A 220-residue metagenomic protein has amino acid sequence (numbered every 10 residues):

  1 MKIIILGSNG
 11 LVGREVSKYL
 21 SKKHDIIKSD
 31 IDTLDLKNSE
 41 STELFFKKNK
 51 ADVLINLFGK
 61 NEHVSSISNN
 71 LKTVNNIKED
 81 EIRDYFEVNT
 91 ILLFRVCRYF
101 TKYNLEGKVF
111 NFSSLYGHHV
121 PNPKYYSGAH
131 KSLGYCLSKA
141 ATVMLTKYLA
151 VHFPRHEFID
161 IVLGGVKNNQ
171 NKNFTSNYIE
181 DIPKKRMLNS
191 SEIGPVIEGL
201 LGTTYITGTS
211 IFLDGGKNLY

Functional and structural regions predicted by a protein language model:
L6-Y19: N-terminal Rossmann NAD(P)H-binding glycine-rich loop of SDR-like oxidoreductase domains
L57-N70, G215-G216: Conserved NAD(P)H cofactor-binding loop of Rossmann-fold oxidoreductase domains
S65-V74, K78-R83, P123, Y178-I179: Substrate-binding pocket helix/loop in short-chain dehydrogenase/reductase
T73-E79, K108-P154: Catalytic loop of short-chain dehydrogenase/reductase
V143-T146, A150-V166, I206-L213: Conserved Rossmann-fold SDR core element
N173-E192: Catalytic Tyr-x(3-8)-Lys segment
N189-L213, N218-L219: C-terminal substrate-recognition "lid" of short-chain dehydrogenase/reductases
